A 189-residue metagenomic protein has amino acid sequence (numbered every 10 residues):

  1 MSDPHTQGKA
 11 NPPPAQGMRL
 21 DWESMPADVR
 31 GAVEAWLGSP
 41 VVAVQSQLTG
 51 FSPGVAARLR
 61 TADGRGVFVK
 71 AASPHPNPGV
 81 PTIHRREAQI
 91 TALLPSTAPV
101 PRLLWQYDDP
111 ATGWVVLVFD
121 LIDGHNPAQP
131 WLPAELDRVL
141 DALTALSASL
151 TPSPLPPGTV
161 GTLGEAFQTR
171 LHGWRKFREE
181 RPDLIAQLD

Functional and structural regions predicted by a protein language model:
S2-D3, W105-D109, V115, H125-D189: A cross-family kinase active-site recognition segment
S2-V44: Juxta-kinase regulatory segment immediately upstream of eukaryotic protein kinase catalytic domains
A35-A43, R86-E87, R181, Q187-D189: Short Pro/Gly-enriched beta-strand edge/turn motifs at strand-loop
S39-T61: ATP-binding glycine-rich phosphate-binding loop
G50-P53, P110-W114: Short acidic/glycine-enriched loop/turn segments that link adjacent beta-strands
T61-V67: Active-site beta-strand-loop-beta-strand hairpin of nuclease catalytic cores that positions key catalytic residues
V67-T112, A128-A142: A conserved alpha-helical element in kinase catalytic cores
D120: Conserved Hanks-type protein kinase catalytic core
